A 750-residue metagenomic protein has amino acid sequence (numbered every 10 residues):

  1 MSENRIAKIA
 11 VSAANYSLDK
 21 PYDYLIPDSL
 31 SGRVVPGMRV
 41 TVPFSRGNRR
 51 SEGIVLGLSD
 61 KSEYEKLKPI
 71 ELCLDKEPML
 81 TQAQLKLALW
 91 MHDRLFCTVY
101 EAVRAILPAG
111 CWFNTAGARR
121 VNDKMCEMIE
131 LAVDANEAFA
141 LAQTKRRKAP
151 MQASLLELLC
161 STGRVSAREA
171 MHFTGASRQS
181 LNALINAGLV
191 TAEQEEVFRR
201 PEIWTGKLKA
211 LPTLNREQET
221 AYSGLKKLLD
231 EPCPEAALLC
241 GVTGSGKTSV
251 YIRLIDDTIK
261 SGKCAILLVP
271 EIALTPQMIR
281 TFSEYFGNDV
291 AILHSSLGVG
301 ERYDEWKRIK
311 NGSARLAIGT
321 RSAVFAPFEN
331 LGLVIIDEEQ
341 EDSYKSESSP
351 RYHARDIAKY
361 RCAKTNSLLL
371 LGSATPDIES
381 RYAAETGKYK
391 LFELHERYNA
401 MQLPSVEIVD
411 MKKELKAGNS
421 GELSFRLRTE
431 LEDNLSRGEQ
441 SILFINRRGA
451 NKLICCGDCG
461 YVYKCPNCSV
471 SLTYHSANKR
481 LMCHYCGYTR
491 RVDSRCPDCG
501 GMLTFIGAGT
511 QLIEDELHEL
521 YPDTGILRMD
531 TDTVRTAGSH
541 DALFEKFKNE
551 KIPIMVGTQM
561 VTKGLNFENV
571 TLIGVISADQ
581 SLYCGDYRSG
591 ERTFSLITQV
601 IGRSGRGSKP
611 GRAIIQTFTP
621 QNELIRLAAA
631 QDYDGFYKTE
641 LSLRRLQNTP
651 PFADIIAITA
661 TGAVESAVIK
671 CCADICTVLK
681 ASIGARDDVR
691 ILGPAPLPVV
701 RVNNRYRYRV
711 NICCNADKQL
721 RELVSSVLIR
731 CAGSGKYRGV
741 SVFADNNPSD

Functional and structural regions predicted by a protein language model:
M1-S373, E385-M401, S682, C713 (+2 more regions): Accessory, non-ATPase domains that flank or precede helicase/AAA+ motor cores in DNA-metabolism machines
E3-I6, D19, N48, G438 (+4 more regions): A general secondary-structure signal for short beta-strands and their flanking turns/coil in non-transmembrane regions
R39, R690-K718: Short, intrinsically disordered low-complexity segments
L208-S223, P232-I669, P698-V700, R709-V710 (+2 more regions): Inter-lobe coupling/hinge segments of SF2-like helicase ATPases
L527, I683-L697, R738-N746: Short beta-strand elements
S666-A681: Extracytoplasmic/periplasmic
